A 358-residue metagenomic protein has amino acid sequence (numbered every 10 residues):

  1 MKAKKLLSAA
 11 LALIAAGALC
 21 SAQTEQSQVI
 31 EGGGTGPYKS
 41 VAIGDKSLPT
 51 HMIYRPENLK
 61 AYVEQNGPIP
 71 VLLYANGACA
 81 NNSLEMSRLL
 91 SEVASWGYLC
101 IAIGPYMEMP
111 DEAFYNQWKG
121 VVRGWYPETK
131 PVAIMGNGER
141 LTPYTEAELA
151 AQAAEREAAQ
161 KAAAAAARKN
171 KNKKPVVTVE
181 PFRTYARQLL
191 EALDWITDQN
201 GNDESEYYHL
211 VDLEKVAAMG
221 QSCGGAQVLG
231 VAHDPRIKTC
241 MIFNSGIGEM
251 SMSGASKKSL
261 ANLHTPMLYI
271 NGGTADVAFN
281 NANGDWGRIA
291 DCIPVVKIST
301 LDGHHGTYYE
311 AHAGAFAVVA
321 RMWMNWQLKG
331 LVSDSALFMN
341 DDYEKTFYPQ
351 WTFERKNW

Functional and structural regions predicted by a protein language model:
A9-A18: Bacterial N-terminal signal peptides
Q23-G67: N-terminal cap/lid segment of alpha/beta-hydrolase-fold proteins
N66-G77: Short beta-strand element of the alpha/beta-hydrolase
L84-P110: Short amphipathic alpha-helix adjacent to the substrate-entry channel of hydrolases
W118-L210: Alpha/beta-hydrolase active-site loop
A154-E157, A162, L301-D302, E310-W358: Alpha/beta-hydrolase-fold serine-hydrolase catalytic core, especially in secreted/extracellular enzymes
E191-N262: Primarily recognizes the serine-hydrolase "nucleophile elbow" in alpha/beta-hydrolase and SGNH/GDSL folds
K238-A311: The feature captures the conserved acid-bearing segment of alpha/beta-hydrolase catalytic domains
